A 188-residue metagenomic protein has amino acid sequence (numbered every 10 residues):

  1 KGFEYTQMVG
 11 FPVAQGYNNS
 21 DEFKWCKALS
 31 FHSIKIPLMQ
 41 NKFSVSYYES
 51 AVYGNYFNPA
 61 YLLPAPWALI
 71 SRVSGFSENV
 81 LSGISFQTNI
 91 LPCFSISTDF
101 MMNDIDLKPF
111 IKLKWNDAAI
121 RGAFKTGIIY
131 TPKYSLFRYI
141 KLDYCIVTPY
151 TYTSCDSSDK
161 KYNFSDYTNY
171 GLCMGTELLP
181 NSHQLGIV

Functional and structural regions predicted by a protein language model:
G2-Q184: Signature for the C-terminal beta-barrel architecture of outer-membrane proteins
G186-V188: C-terminal amphipathic "assembly/sorting" segment characterized by alternating charged and hydrophobic residues
